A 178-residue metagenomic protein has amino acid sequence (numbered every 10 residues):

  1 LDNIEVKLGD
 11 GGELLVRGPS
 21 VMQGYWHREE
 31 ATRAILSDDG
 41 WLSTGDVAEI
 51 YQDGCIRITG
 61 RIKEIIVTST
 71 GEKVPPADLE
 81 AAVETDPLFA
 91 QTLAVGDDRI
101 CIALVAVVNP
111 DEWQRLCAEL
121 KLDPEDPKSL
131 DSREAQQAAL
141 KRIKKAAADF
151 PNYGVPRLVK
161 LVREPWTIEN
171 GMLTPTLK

Functional and structural regions predicted by a protein language model:
D2-I4, G12, I102, R157: Change "...and in nucleic-acid phosphodiester-cleaving endonucleases..." to "...and in nucleic-acid processing enzymes
I4-T68: Conserved ATP-binding/catalytic segment of the ANL
V6, G54, V83, L104 (+1 more regions): Residue-level signal for inorganic ion chemistry
V21, C55-E84, W113-R133, Y153-P156 (+2 more regions): Adenylate-forming
D39, D86-P87, F150: Acidic-histidine catalytic/liganding microenvironments
V47, Q52, D86-E112: C-terminal boundary motif of the adenylate-forming
Q91-L93, K141-K178: Conserved C-terminal "lid"/linker of ANL adenylate-forming enzymes
D97-K121, D149-R163: Conserved loop-to-beta-strand segment in the C-terminal subdomain of adenylate-forming
